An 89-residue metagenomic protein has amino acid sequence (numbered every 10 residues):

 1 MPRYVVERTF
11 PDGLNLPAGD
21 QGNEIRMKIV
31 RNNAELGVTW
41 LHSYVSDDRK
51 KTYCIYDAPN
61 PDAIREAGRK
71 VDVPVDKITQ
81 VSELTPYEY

Functional and structural regions predicted by a protein language model:
M1-A34, T39-L41, S46, K50 (+3 more regions): Short S/T/G/P-rich N-terminal loop/turn motif that feeds into the first structured element of a domain
D48, P59, D72-V73: Charged, amphipathic alpha-helical interaction segments
I55-D57: Short hydrophobic/aromatic beta-strand micro-patches that form the beta-sheet surface supporting nucleotide- or nucleic
I64-D76: Short, charge- and proline-biased low-complexity linear segments that act as flexible interaction/docking motifs
V73-T85: Conserved short beta-strand edge segments in small beta-sheet-based binding/regulatory domains
